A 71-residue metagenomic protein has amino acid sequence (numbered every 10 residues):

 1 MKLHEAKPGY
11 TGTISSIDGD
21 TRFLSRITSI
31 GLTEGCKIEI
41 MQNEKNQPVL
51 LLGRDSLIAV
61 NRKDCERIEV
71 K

Functional and structural regions predicted by a protein language model:
M1-K71: Compact, glycine-rich, soluble single-domain proteins
